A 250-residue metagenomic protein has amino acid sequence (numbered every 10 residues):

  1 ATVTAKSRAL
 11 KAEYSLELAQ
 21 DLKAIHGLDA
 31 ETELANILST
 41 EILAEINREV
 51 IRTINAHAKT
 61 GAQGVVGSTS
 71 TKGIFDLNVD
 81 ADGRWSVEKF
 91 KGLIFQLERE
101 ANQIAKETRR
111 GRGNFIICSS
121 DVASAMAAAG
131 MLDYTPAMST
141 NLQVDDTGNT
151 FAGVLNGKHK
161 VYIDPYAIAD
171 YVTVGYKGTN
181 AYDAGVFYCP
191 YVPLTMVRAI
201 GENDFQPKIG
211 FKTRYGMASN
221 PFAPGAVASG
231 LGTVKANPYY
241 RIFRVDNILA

Functional and structural regions predicted by a protein language model:
A1-A19, K23, L28-N36, K91-G92 (+2 more regions): Sequence/fold signature of self-assembling virion shell proteins
Y14-L16, I25-D29, E33-R99: Alpha-helical scaffold segments that mediate packing/assembly in large oligomeric complexes
D21-A24, L43-G64, R99, Q103-N114 (+2 more regions): Intrinsically disordered or highly flexible coil/loop and linker segments, enriched in small and charged/polar residues
K59-G73, V79-A81, R110, T179 (+1 more regions): Intrinsically disordered, low-complexity coil segments
V65-N141: Extended, solvent-exposed, turn-rich assembly/linker loops in the middle of proteins
